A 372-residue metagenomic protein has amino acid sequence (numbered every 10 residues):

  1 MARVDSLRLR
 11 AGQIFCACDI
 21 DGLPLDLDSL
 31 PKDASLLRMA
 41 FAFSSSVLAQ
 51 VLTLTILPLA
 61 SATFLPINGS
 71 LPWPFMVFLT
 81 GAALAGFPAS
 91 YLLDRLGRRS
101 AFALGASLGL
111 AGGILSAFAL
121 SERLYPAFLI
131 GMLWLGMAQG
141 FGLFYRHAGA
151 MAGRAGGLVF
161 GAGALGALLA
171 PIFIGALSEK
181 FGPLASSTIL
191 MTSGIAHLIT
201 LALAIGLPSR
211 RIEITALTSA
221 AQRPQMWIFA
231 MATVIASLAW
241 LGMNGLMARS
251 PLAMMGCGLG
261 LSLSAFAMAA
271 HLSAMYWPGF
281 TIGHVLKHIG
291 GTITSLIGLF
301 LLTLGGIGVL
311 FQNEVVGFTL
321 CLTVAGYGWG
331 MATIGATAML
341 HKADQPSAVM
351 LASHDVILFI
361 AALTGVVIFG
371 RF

Functional and structural regions predicted by a protein language model:
G22-T80, M231, I235, M243-M254 (+2 more regions): Helix-loop boundary and gating motifs at the non-cytosolic
S44, Y125-G142, G317-M331: Hydrophobic core of transmembrane alpha-helices in multi-pass small-molecule transporters, especially MFS/SLC-type
L57, Q139-A152, M331-D344: Intracellular juxtamembrane helix-capping segments at the cytosolic ends of symmetry-related transmembrane helices
A85-R98, W277-G291: Helix-to-loop junctions at the C-terminal end of transmembrane segments in multipass secondary transporters
S107-E122, L301-N313: C-terminal ends and interior cores of transmembrane alpha-helices in multi-pass membrane transporters/permeases
A155-I174, I357-G365: Glycine-rich segments within core transmembrane alpha-helices of 12-TM secondary carriers
I174-G175, E179, G194-I214: C-terminal membrane-cytosol helix-exit motif in multi-pass small-molecule transporters
P346-F372: A late C-terminal transmembrane helix in Major Facilitator Superfamily
